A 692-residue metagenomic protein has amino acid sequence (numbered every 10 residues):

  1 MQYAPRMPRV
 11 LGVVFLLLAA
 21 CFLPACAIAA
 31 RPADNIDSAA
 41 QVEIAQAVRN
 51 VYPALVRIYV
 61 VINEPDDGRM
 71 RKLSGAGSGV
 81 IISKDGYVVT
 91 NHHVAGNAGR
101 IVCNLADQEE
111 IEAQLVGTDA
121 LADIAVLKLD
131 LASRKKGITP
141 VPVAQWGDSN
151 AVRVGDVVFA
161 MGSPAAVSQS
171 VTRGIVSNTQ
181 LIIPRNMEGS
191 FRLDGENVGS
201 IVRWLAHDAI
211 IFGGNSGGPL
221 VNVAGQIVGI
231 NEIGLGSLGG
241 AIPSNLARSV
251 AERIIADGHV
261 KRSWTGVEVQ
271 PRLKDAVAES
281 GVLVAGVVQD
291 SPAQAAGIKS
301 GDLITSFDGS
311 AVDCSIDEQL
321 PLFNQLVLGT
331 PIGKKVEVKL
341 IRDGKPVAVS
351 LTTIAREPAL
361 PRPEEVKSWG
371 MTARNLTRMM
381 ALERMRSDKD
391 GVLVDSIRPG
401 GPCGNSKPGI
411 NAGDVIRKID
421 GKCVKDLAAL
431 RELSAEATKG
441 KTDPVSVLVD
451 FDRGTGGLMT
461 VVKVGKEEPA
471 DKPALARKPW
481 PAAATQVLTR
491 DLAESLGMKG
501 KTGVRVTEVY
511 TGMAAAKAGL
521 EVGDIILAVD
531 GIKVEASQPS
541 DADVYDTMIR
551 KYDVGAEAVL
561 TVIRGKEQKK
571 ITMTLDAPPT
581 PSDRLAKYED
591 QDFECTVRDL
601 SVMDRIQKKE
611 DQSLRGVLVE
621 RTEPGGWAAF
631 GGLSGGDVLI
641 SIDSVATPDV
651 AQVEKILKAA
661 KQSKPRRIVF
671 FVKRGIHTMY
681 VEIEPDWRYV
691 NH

Functional and structural regions predicted by a protein language model:
M1-F15: Bacterial N-terminal signal peptides that target proteins for export
G12-A25: Bacterial N-terminal signal peptides
I28-A296, S300, S306-K335, I341-P346 (+11 more regions): Serine-dependent protease modules
Q145, G297, G409, R417-C423 (+4 more regions): Exposed loop and linker-edge segments at protein-protein interfaces
G301, G413, G523, G636: Conserved catalytic motifs of ABC-family nucleotide-binding domains
R374-P402, C595-F630, G635-L639: C-terminal accessory/binding modules appended to enzymatic or scaffolding proteins
P408, V424, L430-E432, A437-K439 (+2 more regions): C-terminal soluble interaction/assembly domains
V681-H692: Short, low-complexity, Pro/Ser/Thr/Gly-rich segments in the mature regions of secreted, periplasmic
